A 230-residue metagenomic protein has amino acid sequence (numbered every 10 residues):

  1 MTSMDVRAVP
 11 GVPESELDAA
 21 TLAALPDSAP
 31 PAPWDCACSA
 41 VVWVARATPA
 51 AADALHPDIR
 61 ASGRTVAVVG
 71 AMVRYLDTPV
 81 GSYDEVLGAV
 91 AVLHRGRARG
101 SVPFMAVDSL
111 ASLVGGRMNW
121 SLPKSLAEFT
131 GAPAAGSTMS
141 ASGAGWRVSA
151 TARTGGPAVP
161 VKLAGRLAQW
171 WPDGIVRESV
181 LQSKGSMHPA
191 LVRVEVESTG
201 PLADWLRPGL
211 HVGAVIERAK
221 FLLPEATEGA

Functional and structural regions predicted by a protein language model:
M1-E85, H94-R95, R207-G209, R218-A230: N-terminal domain-onset segments
V6-A24, R117-A230: Interaction-surface and assembly-scaffold signal
A40, P49, G81, A89 (+4 more regions): A generic structural signal for solvent-exposed, polar alpha-helical segments
A71-G145: Aromatic- and glycine-enriched beta-alpha-beta binding-site module
